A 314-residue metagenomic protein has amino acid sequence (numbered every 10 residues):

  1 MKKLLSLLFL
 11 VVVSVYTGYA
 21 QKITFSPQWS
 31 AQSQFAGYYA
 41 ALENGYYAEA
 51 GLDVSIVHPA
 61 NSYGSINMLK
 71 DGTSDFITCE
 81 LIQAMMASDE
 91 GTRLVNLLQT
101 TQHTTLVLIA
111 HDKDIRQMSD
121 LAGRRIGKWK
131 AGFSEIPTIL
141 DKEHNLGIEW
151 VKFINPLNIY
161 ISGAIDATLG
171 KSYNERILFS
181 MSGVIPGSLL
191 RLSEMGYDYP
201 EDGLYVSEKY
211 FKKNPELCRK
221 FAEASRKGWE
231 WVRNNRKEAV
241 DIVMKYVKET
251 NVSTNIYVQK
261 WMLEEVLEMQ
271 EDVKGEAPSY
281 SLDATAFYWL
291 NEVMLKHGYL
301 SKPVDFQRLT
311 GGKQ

Functional and structural regions predicted by a protein language model:
L4-Y16: Sec-dependent N-terminal signal peptides
Y19-G51, A284-Q314: N-terminal hydrophobic or amphipathic helices and topogenic motifs
Q21-F153, L157-G170, L192, D198: Short, glycine-/small- and polar/acidic-enriched structural segments that line small-molecule recognition paths
I82-Q83, N155-V252: Pocket-lining segment of extracytoplasmic ligand-binding domains
G147-W150, G187-L189, E249-E264, S301-R308: Short, surface-exposed acidic
N214-H297: Secondary-structure end/capping motifs
